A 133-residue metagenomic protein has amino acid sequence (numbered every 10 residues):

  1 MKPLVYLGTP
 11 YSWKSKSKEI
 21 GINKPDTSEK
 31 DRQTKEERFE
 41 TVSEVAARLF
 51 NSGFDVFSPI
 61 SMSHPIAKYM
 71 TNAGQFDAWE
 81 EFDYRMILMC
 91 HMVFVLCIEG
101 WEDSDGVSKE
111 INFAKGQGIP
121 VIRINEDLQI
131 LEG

Functional and structural regions predicted by a protein language model:
M1-G133: Catalytic phosphate/metal-binding cores of nucleic-acid and nucleotide-processing enzymes, i.e., regions that mediate
